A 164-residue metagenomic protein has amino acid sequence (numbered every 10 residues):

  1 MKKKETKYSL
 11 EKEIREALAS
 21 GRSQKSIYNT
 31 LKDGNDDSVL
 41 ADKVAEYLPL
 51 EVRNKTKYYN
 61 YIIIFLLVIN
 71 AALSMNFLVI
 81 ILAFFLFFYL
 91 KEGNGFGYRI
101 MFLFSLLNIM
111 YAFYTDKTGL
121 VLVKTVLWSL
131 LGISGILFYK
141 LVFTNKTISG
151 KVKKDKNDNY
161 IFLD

Functional and structural regions predicted by a protein language model:
M1-K4, T56: Basic, amphipathic alpha-helix used for nucleic-acid engagement in HTH/winged-helix/SANT-Myb modules and analogous
K2, S20, Q24-S26, L40 (+2 more regions): Non-transmembrane, interaction-prone segments in cytosolic or luminal domains
K3-K7, E11, D37, F84 (+2 more regions): Short, structured coil/loop segments at alpha-helix boundaries
K3-N35: Short, non-transmembrane cytosolic segments of multipass membrane proteins
N29-I69: Cytosolic juxtamembrane regions of integral membrane proteins
N54-D164: Hydrophobic alpha-helical bundles in membrane proteins
